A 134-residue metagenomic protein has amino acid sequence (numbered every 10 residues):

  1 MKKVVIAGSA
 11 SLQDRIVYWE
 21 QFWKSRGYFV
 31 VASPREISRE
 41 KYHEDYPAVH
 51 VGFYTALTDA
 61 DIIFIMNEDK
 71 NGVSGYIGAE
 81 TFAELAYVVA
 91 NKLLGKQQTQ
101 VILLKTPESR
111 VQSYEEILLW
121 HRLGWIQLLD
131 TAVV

Functional and structural regions predicted by a protein language model:
M1-V134: Conserved catalytic or regulatory cores that recognize and/or transform ribose-phosphate-containing ligands
